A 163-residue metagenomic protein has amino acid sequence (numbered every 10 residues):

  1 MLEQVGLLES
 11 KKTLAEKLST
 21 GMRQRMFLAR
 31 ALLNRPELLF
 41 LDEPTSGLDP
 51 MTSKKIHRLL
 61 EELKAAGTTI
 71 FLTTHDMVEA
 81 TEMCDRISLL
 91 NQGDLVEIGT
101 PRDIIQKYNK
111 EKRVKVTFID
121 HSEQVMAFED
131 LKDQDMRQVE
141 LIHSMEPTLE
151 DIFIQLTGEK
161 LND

Functional and structural regions predicted by a protein language model:
L2-S10: Conserved ABC ATPase "signature" region
L28: Hydrophobic anchor residue at the start of the ABC signature
R35: Conserved catalytic motifs of ABC-family nucleotide-binding domains
L39-D42: Catalytic Walker B motif of ABC-type/P-loop ATPase nucleotide-binding domains
A80-E82: A short, surface-exposed alpha-helical micro-motif characterized by mixed small hydrophobic and charged/polar residues
I98-G99: ABC ATPase "signature
